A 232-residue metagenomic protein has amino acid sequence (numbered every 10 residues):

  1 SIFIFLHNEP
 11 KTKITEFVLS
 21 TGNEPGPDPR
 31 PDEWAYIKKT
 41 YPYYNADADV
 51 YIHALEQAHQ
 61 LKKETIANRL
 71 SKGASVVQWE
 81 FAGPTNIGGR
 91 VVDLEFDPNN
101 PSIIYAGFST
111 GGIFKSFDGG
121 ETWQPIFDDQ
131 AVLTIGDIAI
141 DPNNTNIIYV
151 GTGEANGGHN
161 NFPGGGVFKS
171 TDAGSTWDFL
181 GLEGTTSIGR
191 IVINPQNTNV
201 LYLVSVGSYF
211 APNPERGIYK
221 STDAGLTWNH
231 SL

Functional and structural regions predicted by a protein language model:
S1-F5: Hydrophobic membrane-insertion alpha-helices, especially the h-region of bacterial N-terminal signal peptides
E9-L232: Beta-propeller blade termini and top-face loops
